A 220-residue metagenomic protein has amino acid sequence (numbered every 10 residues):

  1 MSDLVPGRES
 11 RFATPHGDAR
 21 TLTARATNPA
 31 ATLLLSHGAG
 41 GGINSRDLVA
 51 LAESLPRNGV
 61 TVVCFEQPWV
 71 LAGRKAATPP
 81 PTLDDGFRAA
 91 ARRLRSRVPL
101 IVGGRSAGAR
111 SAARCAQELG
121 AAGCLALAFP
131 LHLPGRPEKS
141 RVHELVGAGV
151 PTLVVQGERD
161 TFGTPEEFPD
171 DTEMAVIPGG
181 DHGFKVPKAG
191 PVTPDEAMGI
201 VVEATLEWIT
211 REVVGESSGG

Functional and structural regions predicted by a protein language model:
S10-L100, D181, V186-P187, A197: Serine-hydrolase catalytic machinery in alpha/beta-hydrolase-like enzymes
I43, G157, T161-E167: Conserved alpha/beta-hydrolase "acid-adjacent" motif
V102-G104, L127: Short beta-strand immediately N-terminal to the catalytic nucleophile in serine-hydrolase-like folds
G104-A112: Gly/Ala-rich beta-loop-alpha elbow adjacent to hydrolase catalytic centers
G120-G135: A conserved short beta-strand
G147-G149, V154-Q156, D160, I177: Short beta-strand/loop motif that positions the catalytic acidic residue of the alpha/beta-hydrolase fold
K188-G220: Catalytic active-site module of serine/aspartate enzymes centered on a nucleophile-bearing elbow/loop
